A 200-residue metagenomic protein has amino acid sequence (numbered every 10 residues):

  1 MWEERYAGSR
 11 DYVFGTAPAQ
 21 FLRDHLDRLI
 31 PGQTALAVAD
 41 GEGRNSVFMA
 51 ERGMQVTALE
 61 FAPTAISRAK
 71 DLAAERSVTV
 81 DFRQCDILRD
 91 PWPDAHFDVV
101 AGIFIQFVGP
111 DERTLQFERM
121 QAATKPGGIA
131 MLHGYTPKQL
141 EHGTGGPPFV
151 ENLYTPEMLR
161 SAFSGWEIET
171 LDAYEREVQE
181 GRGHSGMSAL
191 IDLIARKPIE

Functional and structural regions predicted by a protein language model:
M1-I30: Conserved class I S-adenosyl-L-methionine
G32-G41: Conserved class I S-adenosyl-L-methionine
A62-T64: Conserved SAM/SAH-binding beta-strand->alpha-helix loop
A69-K70: Conserved SAM-binding loop
R76-L88: Conserved SAM-binding strand-loop segment of SAM-dependent methyltransferases
L88-V99: A short acidic, Gly/Pro-enriched loop at the edge of an enzyme's catalytic core that lines a small-molecule cofactor
F107-M120: A short, conserved alpha-helix within the catalytic core of class I
G127-Y135: Conserved beta-strand signature within the Rossmann-like core of class I S-adenosyl-L-methionine
